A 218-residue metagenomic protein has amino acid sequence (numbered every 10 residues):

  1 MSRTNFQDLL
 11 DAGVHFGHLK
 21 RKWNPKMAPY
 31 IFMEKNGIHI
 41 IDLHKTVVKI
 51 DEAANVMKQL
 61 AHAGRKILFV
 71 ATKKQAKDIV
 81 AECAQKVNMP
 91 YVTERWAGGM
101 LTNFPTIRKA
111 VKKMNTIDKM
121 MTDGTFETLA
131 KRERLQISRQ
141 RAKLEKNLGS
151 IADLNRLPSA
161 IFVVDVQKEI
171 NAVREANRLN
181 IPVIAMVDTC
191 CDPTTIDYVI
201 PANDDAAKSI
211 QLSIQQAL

Functional and structural regions predicted by a protein language model:
M1-K66, T72-K73, K77-M120, K131-R134: N-terminal cationic and glycine-rich segments that engage phosphates or anionic surfaces
D8, K20-K22, Q59-L60, C83 (+6 more regions): Replace "in large, NTP-powered and nucleic-acid-processing enzymes" with "in large, NTP-powered factors and other
G13, F69, I161, S213: Residue-level signature of catalytic and energy-coupling elements of molecular machines, predominantly ATP/GTP-dependent
G64-R65, M89, R156-S159, L179-P182 (+1 more regions): Short glycine-/polar-rich loops that comprise or flank the Walker A/P-loop and associated switch/sensor motifs
L68-A71, I184-M186: Short beta-strand segments at enzyme active-site cores
G99-K143, T195, D204-D205, I210-L218: Conserved phosphate-handling catalytic cores of large alpha/beta enzymes
K131-I184, D188: Extended, charged alpha-helical interaction scaffolds
N171-L218: Short glycine/threonine-rich loop/turn motifs
